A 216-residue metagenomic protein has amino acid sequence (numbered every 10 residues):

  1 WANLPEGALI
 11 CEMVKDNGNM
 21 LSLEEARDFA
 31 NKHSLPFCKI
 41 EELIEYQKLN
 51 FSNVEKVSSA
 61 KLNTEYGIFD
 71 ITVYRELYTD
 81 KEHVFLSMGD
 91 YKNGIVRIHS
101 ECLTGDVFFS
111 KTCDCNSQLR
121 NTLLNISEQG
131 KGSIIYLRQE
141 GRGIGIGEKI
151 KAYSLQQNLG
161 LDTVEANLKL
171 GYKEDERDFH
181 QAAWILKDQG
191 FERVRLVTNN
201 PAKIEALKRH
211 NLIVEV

Functional and structural regions predicted by a protein language model:
W1-V216: Catalytic domains of riboflavin
